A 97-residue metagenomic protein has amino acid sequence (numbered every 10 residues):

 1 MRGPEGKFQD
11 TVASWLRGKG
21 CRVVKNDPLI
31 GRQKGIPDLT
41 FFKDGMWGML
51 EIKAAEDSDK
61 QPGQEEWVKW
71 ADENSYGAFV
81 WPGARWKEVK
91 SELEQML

Functional and structural regions predicted by a protein language model:
M1-L97: Catalytic phosphate/metal-binding cores of nucleic-acid and nucleotide-processing enzymes, i.e., regions that mediate
